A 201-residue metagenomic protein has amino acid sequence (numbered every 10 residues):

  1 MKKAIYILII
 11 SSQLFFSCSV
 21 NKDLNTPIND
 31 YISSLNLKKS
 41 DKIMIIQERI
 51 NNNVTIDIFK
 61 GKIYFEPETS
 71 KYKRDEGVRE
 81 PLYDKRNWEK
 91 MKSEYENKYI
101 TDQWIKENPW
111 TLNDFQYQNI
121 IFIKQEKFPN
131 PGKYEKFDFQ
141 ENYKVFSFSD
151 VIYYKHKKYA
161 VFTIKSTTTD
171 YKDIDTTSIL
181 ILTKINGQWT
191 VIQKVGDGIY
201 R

Functional and structural regions predicted by a protein language model:
A4-F16: Sec-dependent N-terminal signal peptides
I5, T167-D170, G198: Solvent-exposed loop/turn segments at secondary-structure junctions within structured extracellular/periplasmic domains
C18-Y159, S166-I174: Flexible low-complexity loop/turn motifs enriched in small/helix-breaking residues
K144-S147, G196-R201: Short aromatic loop motif centered on NTY/YTY
A160-V161, T190: General beta-strand recognition
T176-S178: Residues that flank catalytic or metal-binding motifs in active/ligand-binding sites
L180-I199: Short beta-strand edge/turn micro-motifs at domain boundaries
